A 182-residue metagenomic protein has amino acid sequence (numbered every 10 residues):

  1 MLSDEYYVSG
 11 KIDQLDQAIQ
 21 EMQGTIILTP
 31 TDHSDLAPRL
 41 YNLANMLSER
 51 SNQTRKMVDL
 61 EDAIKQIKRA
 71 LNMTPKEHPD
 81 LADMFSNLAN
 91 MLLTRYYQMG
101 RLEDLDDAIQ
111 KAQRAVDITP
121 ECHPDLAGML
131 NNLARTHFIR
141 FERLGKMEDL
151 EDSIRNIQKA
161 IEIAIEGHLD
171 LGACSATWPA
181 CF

Functional and structural regions predicted by a protein language model:
M1-Y7, D35-N52, D80-Y97, D125-E142 (+1 more regions): Conserved alpha-helical positions within TPR/SEL1-like repeat arrays
V8-S9, G24-A37, T54, R69-A82 (+4 more regions): Flexible helix-coil transition and linker loops at the boundaries of alpha-helical arrays
D59, P79, D104-L105, P124 (+2 more regions): Domain-wide signal for the mature, well-folded portions of proteins, strongly enriched in nucleus-encoded organellar
